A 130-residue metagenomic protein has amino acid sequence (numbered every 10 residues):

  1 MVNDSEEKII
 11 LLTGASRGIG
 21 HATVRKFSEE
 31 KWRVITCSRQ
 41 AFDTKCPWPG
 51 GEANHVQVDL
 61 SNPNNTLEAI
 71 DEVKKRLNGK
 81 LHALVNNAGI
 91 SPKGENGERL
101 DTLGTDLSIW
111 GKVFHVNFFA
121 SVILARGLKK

Functional and structural regions predicted by a protein language model:
I9-L12, L84-V85: Conserved hydrophobic beta-strands of the Rossmann-like cofactor-binding core in SDR/related NAD(P)H-dependent
S16-R17: Conserved glycine-rich cofactor-binding loop
E30-C46: Conserved glycine-rich Rossmann-like NAD(P)H-binding loop of the short-chain dehydrogenase/reductase
V58-A69, L107: The beta1-alpha1 cofactor-binding region of Rossmann-like NAD(H)/NADP(H)-dependent oxidoreductases
E72-N86, P92, D106: A glycine-rich helix->loop->beta "capping" turn within Rossmann-like NAD(P)(H)-dependent oxidoreductase domains
E95-T102, D106-G111: Substrate-binding pocket helix/loop in short-chain dehydrogenase/reductase
A125-R126: A short, exposed helix-loop element centered on a Lys and neighboring polar residues
